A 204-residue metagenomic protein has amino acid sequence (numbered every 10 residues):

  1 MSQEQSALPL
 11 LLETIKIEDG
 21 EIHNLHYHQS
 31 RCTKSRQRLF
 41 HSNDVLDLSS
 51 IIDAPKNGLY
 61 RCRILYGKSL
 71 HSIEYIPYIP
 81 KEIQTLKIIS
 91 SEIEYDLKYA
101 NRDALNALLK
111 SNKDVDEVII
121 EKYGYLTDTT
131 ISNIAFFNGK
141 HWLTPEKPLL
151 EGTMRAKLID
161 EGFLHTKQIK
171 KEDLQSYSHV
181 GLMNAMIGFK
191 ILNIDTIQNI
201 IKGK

Functional and structural regions predicted by a protein language model:
M1-K204: Helix-start/capping segments and mature chain N-termini
